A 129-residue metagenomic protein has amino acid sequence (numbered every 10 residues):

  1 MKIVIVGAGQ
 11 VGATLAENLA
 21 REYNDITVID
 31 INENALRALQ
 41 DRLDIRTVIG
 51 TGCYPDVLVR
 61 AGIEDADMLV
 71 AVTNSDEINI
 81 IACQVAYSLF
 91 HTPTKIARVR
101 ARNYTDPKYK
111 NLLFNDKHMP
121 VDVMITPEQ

Functional and structural regions predicted by a protein language model:
M1-Q129: Cytosolic regulatory regions of ion transport systems
